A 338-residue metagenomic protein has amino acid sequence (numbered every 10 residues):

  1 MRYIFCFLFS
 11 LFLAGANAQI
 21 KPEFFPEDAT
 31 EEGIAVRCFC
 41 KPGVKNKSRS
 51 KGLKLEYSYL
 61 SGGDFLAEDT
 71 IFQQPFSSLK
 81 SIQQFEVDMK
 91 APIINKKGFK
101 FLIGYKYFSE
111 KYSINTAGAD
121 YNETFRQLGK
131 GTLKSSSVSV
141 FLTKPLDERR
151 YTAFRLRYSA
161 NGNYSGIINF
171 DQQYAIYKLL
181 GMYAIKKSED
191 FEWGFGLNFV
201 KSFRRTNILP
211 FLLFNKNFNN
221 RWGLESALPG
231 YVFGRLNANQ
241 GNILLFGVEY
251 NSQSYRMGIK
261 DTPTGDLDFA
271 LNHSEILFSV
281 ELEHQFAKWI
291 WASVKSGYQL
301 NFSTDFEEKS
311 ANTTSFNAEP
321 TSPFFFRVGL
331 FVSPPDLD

Functional and structural regions predicted by a protein language model:
E23-I168, I176, L180: Transmembrane beta-barrel domains of bacterial outer-membrane proteins
L53-Y57, F101-Y105, F154-L156, W193-F195 (+4 more regions): Membrane-embedded beta-strand positions of outer-membrane beta-barrel proteins
Y57-G63, Y105-S113, Y158-Y164, L197-F203 (+5 more regions): Transmembrane beta-strands of outer-membrane beta-barrel pores
D64, F76, G118-Y121, L228-N312 (+1 more regions): Outer-membrane beta-barrel translocator/channel fold
L79-F85, K130-S136, D171-Y177, T206-P210 (+4 more regions): Residues that define the transmembrane beta-barrel architecture of outer-membrane proteins
M89-I93, K144, I185, K216 (+4 more regions): Residue-level signature of outer-membrane beta-barrel architecture
K96-F101, E148-F154, E189-W193, R221-L224 (+4 more regions): Repeated loop/turn-to-beta-strand initiation elements of outer-membrane beta-barrel proteins
L212-N215, L282, E319-D338: Outer-membrane beta-barrel "beta-signal"
